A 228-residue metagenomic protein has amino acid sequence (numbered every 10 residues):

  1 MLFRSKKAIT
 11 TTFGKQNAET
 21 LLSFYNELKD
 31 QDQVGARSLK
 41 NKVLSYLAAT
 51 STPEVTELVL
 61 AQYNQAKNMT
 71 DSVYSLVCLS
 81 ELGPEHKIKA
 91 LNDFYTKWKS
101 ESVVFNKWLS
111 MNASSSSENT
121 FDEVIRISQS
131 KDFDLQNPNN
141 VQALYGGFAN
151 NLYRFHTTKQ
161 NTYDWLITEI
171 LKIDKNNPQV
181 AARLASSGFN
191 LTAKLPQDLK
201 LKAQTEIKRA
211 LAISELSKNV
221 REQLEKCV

Functional and structural regions predicted by a protein language model:
M1-V228: Long, ordered, helix-rich scaffold segments
